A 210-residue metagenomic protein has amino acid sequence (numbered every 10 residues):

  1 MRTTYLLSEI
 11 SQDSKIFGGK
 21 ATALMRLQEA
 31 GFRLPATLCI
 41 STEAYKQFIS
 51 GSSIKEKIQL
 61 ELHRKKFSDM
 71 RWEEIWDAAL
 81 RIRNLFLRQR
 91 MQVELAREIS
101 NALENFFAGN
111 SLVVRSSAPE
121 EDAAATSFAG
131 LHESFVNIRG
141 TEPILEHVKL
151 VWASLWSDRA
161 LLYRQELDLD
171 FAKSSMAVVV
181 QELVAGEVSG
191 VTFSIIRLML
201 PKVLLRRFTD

Functional and structural regions predicted by a protein language model:
M1-V179, V188: N-terminal beta-alpha lobe that positions the nucleotide/phosphoryl donor in ATP/NTP-coupled carboxylate activation
R115, Q181, R206-F208: Short beta-strand segments
A129, S194-I195: Short intrinsically disordered coil segments
V184: Basic, nucleic-acid-interacting segments
E187-F193: Hydrophobic targeting/anchoring helices
I195-L205, T209: Cationic, amphipathic, low-complexity alpha-helical segments enriched in hydrophobics plus arginine/proline
